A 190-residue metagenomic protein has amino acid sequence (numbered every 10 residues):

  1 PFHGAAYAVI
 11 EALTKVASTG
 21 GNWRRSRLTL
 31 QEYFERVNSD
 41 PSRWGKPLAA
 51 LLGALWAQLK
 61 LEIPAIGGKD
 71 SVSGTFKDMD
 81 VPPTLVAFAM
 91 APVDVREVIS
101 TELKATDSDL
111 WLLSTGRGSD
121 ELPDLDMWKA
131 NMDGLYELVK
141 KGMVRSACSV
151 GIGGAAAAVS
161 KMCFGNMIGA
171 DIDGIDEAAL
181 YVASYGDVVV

Functional and structural regions predicted by a protein language model:
P1-L125, L180: Glycine-rich phosphate/pyrophosphate-binding loop regions near the starts of catalytic domains
G4-A8, N131, A155: Catalytic-loop motifs flanking and including active-site residues across diverse enzymes
L30-E32, D187-V190: Catalytic palm active-site di-aspartate
R43-L61, I66, D70-P83, E137-V189: Glycine-/charge-enriched secondary-structure boundary and capping motifs
L112-G142, V150-G151, G186: Flexible, low-complexity linker and terminal segments
